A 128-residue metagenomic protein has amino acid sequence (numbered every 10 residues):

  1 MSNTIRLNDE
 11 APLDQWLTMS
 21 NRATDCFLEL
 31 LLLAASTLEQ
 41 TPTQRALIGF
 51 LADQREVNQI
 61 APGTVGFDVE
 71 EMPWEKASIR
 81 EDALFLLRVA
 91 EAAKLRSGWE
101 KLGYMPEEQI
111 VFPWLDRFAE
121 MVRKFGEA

Functional and structural regions predicted by a protein language model:
M1-A128: Acidic (Asp/Glu-rich) sequence patches and key acidic residues that form negatively charged surfaces used
